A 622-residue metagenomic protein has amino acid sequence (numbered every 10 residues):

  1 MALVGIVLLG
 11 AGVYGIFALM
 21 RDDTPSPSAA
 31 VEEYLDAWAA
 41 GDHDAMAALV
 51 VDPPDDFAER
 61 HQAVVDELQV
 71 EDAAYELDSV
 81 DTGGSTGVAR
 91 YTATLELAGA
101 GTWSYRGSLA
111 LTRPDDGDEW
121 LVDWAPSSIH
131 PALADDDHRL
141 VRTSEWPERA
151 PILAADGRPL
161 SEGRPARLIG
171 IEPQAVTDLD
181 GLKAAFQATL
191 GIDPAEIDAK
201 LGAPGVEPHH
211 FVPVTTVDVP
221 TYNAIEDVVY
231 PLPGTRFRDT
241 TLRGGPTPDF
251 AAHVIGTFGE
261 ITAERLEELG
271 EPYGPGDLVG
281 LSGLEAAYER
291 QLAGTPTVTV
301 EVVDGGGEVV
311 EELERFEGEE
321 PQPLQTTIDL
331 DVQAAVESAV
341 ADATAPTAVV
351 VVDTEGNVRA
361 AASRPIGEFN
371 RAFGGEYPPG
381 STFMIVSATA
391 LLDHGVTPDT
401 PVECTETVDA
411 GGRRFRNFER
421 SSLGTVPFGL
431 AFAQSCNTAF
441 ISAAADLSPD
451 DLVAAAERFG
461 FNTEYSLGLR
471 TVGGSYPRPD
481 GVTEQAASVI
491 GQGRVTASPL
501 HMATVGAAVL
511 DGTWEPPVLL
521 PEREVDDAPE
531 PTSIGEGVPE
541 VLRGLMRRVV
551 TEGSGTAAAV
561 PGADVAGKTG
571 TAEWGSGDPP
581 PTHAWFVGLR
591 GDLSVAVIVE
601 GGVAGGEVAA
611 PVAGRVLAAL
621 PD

Functional and structural regions predicted by a protein language model:
M1-D36, A40: Short, low-complexity N-terminal intrinsically disordered segments enriched in polar/charged residues
R21, E33-L35, L49, E96-A98 (+13 more regions): Second-shell loop/turn segments in exported
D22-D23, A29, E33, A40-V88: Short solvent-exposed beta->alpha transition segments
P25-A29, A40-G41, V51-D56, P147 (+13 more regions): Soluble non-cytosolic domains of exported or imported proteins
S28-D36, D44, A48, D180-A184 (+21 more regions): Solvent-exposed, polar/charged alpha-helical surfaces in well-ordered, non-transmembrane soluble domains, broadly
Y34-D42, V50-P54, V65-Q69, P173 (+20 more regions): Sec/Tat-exported extracytoplasmic proteins
D66, V70-P346, H583-W585: Extracytoplasmic/periplasmic proteins that interact with beta-lactams or build/remodel peptidoglycan
V303-L313, A345-G380, T389-G601, G605: Beta-lactam-recognizing serine transpeptidase/beta-lactamase-like catalytic domain environment
